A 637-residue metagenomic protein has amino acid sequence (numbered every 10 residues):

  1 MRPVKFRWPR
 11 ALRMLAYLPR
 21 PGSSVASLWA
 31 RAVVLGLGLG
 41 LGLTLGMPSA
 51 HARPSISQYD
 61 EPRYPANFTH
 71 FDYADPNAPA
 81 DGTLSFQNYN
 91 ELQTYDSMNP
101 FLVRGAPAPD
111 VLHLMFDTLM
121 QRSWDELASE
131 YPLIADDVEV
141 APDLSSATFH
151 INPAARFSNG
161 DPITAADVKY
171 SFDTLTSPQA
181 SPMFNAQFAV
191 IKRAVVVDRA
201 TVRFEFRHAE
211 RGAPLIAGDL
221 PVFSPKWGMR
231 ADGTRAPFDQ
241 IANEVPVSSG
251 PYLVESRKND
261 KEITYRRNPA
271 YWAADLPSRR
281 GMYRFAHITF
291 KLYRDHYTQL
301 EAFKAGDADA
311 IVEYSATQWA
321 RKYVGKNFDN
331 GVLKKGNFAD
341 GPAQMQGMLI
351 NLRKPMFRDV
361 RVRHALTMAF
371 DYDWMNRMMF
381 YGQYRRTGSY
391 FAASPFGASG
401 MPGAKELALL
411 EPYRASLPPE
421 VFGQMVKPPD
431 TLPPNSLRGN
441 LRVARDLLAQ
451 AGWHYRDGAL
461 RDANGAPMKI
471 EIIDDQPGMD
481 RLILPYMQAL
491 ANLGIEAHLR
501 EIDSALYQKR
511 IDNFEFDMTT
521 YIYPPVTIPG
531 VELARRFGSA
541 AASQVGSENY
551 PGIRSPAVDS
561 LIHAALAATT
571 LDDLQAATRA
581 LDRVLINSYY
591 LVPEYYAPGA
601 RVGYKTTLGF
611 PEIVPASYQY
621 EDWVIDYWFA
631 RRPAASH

Functional and structural regions predicted by a protein language model:
L39, S55, N88, A106 (+6 more regions): Detector for C-terminal structural segments
R53-P142, D173, A180, V247-S249: N-terminal lobe/hinge region of extracytoplasmic solute-binding protein
A74-P79, F101-P109, D137-S181, V197 (+4 more regions): Aromatic- and charge-enriched surface segment that lines or borders ligand/interaction sites
G105, V111-E126, G218-H287, R294-T298 (+3 more regions): Gly/Pro-rich hinge or "lid" segments in bacterial periplasmic/extracellular proteins
P132-E139, S158, I163, E205-P225 (+4 more regions): Aromatic-rich, solvent-exposed beta-strand/loop patch
H150, N185-D232, S249-K258, P402-S416: Surface-exposed binding/hinge segments that line and control ligand-binding clefts or catalytic entry sites
N152, Q240, A273-Y323, H364 (+4 more regions): Ligand-site clamp/hinge motif
R193-V196, E255-R266, K291-K354, R361-A365 (+4 more regions): Extracellular/periplasmic solute-recognition and catalytic clefts
